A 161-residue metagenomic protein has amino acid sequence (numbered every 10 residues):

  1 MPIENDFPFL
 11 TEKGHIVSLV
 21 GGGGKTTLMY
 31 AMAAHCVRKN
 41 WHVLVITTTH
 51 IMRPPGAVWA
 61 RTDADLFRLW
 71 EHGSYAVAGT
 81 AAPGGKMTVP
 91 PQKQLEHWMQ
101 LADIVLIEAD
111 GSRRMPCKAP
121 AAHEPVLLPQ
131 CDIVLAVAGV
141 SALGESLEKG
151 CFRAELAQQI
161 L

Functional and structural regions predicted by a protein language model:
P2-K39: Walker A (P-loop) phosphate-binding motif
F9-E12, V37, R68-E71, H97-Q100 (+1 more regions): Solvent-exposed alpha-helices and their adjacent loops that cap or buttress functional pockets in soluble metabolic
L19, L44-T48, V77-T80, V105-A109 (+2 more regions): General beta-strand structural signal in soluble alpha/beta enzymes
A33-G85: N-terminal phosphate/diphosphate-binding loop that engages ATP/GTP or pyrophosphate donors across diverse enzyme folds
H72-A76, Q100-V105, I133: Loop/turn-to-beta-strand initiation segments
T80-A119, E124: Phosphate-binding/switch loop-helix module in NTP-utilizing enzymes
A121-L143: Inter-motif core of Ras-like GTPase G domains
E145-L161: Active-site rim beta-loop-alpha module in soluble metabolic enzymes
